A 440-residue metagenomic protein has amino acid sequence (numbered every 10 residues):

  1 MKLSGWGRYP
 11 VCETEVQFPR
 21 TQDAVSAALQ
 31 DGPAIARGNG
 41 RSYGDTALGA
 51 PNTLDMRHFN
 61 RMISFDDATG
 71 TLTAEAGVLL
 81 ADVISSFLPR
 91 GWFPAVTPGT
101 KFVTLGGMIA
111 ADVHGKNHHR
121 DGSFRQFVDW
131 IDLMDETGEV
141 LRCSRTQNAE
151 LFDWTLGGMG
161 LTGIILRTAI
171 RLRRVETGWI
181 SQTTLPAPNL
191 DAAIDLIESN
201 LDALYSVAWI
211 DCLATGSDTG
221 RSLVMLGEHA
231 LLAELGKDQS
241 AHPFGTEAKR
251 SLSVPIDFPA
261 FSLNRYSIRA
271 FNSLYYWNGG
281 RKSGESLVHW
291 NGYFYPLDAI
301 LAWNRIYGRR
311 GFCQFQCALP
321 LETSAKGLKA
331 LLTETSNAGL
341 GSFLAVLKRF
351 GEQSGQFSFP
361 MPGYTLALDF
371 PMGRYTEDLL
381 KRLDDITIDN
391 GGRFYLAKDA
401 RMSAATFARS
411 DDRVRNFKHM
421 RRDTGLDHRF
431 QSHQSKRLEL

Functional and structural regions predicted by a protein language model:
M1-L440: Noncatalytic alpha-helical scaffold of FAD-dependent oxidoreductases
